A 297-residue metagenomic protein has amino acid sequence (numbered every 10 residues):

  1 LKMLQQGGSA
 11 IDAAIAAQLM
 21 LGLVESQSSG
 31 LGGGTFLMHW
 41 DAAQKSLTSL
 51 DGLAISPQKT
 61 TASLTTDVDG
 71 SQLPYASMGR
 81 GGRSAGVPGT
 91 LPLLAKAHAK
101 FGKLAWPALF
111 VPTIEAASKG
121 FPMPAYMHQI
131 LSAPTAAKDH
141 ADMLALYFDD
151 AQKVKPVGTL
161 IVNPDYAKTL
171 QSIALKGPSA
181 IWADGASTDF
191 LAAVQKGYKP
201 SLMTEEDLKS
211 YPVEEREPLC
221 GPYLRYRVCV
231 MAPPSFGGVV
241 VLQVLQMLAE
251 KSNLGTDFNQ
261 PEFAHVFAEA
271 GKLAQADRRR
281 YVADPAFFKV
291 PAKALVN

Functional and structural regions predicted by a protein language model:
K2-Q6, A10-A183, T188-A232, F236 (+1 more regions): Noncatalytic scaffold domains of N-terminal-nucleophile
A99-L104, L175-P178, L248-G255, R278-V282: Short helix-capping/linker segments at secondary-structure and domain boundaries
D142, E250-N297: Internal maturation/activation junctions in enzymes
V239: Flexible, polar/acidic helix-loop-strand segments at domain edges
Q243: Protein kinase glycine-rich loop
